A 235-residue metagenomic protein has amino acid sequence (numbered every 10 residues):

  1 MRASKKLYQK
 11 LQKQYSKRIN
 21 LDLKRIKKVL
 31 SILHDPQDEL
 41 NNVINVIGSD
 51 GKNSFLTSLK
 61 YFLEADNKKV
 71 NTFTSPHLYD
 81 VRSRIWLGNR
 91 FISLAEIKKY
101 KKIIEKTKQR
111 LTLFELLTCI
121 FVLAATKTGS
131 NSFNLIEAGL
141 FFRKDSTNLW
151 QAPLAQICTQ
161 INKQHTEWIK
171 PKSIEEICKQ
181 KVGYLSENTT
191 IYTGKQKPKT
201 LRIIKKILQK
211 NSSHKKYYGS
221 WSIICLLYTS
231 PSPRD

Functional and structural regions predicted by a protein language model:
M1-G48, Y61, A65-D66, F73: Short functional linear segments
L23, L30-S31, P36-L40, E64-Q151 (+4 more regions): ATP-dependent carboxylate-amine ligase catalytic core
K52: Conserved lysine of the Walker
F55-S58: Hydrophobic positions on the alpha1 helix immediately C-terminal to the Walker A/P-loop
S75, G194-K195, N211-L227: Beta-strand->loop->alpha-helix junctions that form or flank phosphate-binding loops in nucleotide-handling enzymes
A152-I157: Inter-motif core of Ras-like GTPase G domains
C178-E187: Membrane-proximal helix-turn-helix segments that form the acceptor-binding/catalytic region of lipid-linked
Y228-D235: Conserved small/polar residues in nucleotide/adenosyl-binding loops
